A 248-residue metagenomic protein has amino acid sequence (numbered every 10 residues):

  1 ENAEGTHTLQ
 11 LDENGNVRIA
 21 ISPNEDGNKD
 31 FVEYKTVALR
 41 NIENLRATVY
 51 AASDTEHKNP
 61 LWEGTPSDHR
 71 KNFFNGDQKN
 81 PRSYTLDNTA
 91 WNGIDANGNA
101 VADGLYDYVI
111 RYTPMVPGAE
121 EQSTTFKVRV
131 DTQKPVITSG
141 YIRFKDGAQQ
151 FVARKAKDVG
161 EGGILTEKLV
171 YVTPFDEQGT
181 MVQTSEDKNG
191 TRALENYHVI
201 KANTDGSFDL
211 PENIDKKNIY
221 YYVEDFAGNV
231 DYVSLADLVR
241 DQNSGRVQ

Functional and structural regions predicted by a protein language model:
E1-R143, G147-R154, G162, F226-A227: Short loop/turn motifs at secondary-structure boundaries
N41-R46, G163-V170, T180, K217-I219: Short beta-strand/loop motifs in extracellular/secreted proteins, especially within beta-sandwich accessory domains
V49-A51, Y171-P174: Conserved aromatic beta-strand anchor motif in extracellular beta-sandwich/beta-rich domains
N59-Y84, T184-D205, A236: Solvent-exposed serine/threonine-rich low-complexity stretches and specific carbohydrate-binding patches
L86-N92, D205-E212: Exposed aromatic-hydrophobic patches
N99-G104, D209-K217: Surface-exposed, short loops/turns at beta-strand junctions within beta-sandwich domains
Q122-F126, V230-V239: Edge beta-strands of extracellular beta-sandwich domains
Y221-V223: Beta-strand-rich modules
